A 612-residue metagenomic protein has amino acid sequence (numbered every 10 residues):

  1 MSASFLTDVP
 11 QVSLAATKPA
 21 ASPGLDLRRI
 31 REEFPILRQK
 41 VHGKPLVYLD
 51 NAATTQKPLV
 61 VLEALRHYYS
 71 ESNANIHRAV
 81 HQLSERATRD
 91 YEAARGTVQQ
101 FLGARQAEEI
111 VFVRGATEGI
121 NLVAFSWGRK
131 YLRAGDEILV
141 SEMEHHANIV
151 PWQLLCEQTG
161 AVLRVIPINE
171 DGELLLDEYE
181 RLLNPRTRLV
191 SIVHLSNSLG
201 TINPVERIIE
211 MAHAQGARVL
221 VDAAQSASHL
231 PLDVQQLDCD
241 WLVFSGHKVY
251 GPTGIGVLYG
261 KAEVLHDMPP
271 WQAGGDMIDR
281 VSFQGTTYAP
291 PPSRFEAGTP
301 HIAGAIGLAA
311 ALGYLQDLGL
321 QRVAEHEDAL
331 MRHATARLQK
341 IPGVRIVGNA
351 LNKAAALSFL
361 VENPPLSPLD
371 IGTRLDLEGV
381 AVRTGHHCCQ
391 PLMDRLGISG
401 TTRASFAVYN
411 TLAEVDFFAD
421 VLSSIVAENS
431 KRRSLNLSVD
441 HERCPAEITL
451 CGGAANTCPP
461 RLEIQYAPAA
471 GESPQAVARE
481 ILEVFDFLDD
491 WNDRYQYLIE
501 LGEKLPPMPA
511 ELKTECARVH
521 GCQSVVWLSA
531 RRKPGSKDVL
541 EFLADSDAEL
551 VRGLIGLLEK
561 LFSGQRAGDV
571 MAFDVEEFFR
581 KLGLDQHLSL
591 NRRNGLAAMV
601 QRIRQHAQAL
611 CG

Functional and structural regions predicted by a protein language model:
S2-C458: Pyridoxal 5′-phosphate
R294-A297, V539-E549, D585-S589: A short glycine/serine-rich beta->alpha loop
L315-D317, L561-V570, Q608-G612: Short helix-capping/linker segments at secondary-structure and domain boundaries
P460-R461, A467-Q475, A597, Q608: Globin-like tetrapyrrole-binding proteins
E472-K513: Extended low-complexity intrinsically disordered regions
A510-K533: Structured beta-strand/loop patches that form or line metal/cofactor-binding pockets in enzymes
R531-E549, E559-S563: Conserved interaction-surface patches within small, structured recognition/assembly domains
S546, G568, F578-G612: C-terminal binding/interaction regions
